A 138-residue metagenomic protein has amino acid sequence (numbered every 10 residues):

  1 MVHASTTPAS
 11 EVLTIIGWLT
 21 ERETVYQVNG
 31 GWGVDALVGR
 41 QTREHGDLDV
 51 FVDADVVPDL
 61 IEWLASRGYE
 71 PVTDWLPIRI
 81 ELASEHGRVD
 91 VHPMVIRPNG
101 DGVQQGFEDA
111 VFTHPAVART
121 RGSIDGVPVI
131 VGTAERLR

Functional and structural regions predicted by a protein language model:
M1-V28: Helical scaffold of the NTase/Pol beta-like nucleotidyltransferase catalytic core
I15, A54-Y69: Amphipathic alpha-helical segments
T20, A65, S123: Anion (oxyanion) recognition and catalysis
T24-V38, T133: Short gly/ser-rich loop at a beta-strand->alpha-helix junction or flexible surface loop bordering the NTP-binding
V28, V50, V91-P93, V131: Generic preference for hydrophobic
D35-L60: Catalytic metal-binding acidic patch
G68-G102: Conserved catalytic core of two-metal-ion nucleotidyltransferases
Q104-R138: Catalytic cores of NTP-dependent nucleotidyl/adenyl transfer enzymes across multiple folds
